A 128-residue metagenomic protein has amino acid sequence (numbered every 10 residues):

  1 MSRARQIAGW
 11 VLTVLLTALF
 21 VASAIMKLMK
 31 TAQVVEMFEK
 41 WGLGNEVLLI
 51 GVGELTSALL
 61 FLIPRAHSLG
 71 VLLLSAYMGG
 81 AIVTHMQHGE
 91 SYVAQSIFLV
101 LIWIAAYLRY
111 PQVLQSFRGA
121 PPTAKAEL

Functional and structural regions predicted by a protein language model:
M1-S23, I63-L128: Extended, low-polarity transmembrane helix blocks
T17, K40-W41, I50-G53, Q95-S96: Short hydrophobic/aromatic segments of transmembrane alpha-helices and their interfaces
A22, G42-L62, L69: Core segments of alpha-helical transmembrane spans in multipass integral membrane proteins
A22-G44: Solvent-exposed, well-ordered loop and adjacent helix/strand elements within mature globular domains that form
L28-T31, L62, A66: Residues at alpha-helix boundaries and the short loops/turns that link adjacent helices
T31-A32, G53-L55, Y77: A generic alpha-helix surface/boundary motif
